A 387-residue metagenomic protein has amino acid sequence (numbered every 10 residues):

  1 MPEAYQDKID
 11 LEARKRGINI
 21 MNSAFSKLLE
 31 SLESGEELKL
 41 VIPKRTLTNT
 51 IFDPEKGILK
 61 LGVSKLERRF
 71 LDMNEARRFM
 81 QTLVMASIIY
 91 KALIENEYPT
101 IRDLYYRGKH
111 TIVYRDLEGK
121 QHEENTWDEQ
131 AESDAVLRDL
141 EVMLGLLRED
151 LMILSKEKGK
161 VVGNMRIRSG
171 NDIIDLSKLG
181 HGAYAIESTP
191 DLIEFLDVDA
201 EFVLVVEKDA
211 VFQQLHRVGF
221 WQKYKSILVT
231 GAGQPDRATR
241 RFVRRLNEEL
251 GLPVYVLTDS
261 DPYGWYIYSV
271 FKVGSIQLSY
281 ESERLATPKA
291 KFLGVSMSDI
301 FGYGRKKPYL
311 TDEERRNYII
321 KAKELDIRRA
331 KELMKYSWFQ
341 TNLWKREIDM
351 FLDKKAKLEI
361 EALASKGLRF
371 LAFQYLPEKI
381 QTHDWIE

Functional and structural regions predicted by a protein language model:
M1-P253, P262-E387: Nucleic-acid enzyme cleavage-core boundary/entry regions
